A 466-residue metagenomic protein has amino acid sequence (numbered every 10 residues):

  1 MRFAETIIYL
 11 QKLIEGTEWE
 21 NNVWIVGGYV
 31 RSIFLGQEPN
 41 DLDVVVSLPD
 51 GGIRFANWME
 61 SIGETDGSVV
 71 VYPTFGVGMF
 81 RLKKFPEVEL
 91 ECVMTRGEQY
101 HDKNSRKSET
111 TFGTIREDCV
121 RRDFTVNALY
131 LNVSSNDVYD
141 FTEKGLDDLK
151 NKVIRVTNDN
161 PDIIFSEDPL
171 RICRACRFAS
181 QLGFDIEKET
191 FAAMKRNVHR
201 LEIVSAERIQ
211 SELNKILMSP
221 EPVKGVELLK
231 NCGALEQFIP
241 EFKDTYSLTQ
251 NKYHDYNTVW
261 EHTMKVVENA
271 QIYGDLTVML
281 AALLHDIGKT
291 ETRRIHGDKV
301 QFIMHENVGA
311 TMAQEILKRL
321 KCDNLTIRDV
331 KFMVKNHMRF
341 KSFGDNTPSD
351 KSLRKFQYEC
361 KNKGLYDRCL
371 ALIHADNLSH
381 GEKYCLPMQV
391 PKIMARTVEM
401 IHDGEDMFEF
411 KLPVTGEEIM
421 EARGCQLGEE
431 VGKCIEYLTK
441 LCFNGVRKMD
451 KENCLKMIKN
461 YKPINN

Functional and structural regions predicted by a protein language model:
M1-N466: Catalytic cores of the polymerase beta-like nucleotidyltransferase superfamily and closely associated nucleotide
